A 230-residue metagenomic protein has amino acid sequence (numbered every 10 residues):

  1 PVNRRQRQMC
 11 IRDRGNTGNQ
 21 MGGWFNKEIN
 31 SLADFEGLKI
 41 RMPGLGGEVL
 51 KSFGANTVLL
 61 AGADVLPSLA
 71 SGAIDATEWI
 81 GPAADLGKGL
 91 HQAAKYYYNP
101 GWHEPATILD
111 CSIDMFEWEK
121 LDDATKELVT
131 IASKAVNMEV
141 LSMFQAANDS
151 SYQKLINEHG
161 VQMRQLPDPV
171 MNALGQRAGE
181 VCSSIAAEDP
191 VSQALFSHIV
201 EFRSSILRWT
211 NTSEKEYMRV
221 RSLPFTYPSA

Functional and structural regions predicted by a protein language model:
P1-I11: Single conserved hydrophobic/aromatic residue that forms the stacking wall/gate of nucleotide- or nucleobase-binding
R12-I29: Extracytoplasmic ligand-binding site segments that recognize negatively charged/polar headgroups
R14-N19, G101-I108, M171: Short Pro/Gly-enriched coil loops immediately N-terminal to beta-strands
F25-L38, K120-D123: Flexible hinge/capping segments at coil-to-helix
K39-P43: Short, hydrophobic beta-strand segments that form beta-sheet elements in well-ordered domains
L45-G47, N56-H159: Pocket-lining segment of extracytoplasmic ligand-binding domains
L141-A230: An extracytoplasmic/periplasmic, membrane-proximal ligand-sensing/linker region
